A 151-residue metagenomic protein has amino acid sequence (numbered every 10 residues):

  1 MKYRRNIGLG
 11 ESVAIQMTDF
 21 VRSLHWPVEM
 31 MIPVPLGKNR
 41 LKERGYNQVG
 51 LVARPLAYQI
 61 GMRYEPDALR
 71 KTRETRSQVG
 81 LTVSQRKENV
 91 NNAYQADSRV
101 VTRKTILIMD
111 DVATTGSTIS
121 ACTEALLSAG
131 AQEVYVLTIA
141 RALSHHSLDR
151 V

Functional and structural regions predicted by a protein language model:
M1-M30, G37-T102, A140-S147, V151: Active-site-facing substrate-recognition patch
M31-I32, I108: Short hydrophobic beta-strand segments
R86, T114-T118: Residue-level recognition of oxygen-bearing side chains
A96-T115, V134: Mobile, glycine- and charge-enriched loop segments and immediately flanking short secondary-structure elements within
L107, S117-V151: PRPP-dependent phosphoribosyltransferase catalytic core
